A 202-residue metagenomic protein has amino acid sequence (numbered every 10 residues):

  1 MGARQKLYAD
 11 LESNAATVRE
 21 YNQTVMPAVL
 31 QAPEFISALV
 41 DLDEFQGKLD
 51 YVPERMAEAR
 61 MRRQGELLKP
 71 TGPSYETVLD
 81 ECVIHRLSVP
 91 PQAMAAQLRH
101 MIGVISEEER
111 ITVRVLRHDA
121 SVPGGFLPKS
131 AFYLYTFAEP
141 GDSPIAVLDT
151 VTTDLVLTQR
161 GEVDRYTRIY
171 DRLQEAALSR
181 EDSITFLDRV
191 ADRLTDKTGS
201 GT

Functional and structural regions predicted by a protein language model:
M1-T17: Short amphipathic recognition helices of helix-turn-helix/homeodomain-type DNA-binding modules
A15-T202: Hydrophobic protein-protein interaction segments
